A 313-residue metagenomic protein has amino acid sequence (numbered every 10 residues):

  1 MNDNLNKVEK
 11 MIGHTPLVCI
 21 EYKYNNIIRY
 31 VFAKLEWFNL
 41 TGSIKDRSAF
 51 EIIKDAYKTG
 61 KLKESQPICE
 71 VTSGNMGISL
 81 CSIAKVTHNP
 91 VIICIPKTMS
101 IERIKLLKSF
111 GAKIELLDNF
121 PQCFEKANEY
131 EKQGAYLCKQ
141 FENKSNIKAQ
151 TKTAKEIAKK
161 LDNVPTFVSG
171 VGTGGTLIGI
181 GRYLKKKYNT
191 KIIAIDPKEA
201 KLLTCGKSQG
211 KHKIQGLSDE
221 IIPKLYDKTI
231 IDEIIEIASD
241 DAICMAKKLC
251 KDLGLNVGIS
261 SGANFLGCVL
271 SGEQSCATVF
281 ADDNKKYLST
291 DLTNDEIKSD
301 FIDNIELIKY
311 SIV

Functional and structural regions predicted by a protein language model:
M1-V313: PLP-dependent amino-acid enzyme catalytic core
